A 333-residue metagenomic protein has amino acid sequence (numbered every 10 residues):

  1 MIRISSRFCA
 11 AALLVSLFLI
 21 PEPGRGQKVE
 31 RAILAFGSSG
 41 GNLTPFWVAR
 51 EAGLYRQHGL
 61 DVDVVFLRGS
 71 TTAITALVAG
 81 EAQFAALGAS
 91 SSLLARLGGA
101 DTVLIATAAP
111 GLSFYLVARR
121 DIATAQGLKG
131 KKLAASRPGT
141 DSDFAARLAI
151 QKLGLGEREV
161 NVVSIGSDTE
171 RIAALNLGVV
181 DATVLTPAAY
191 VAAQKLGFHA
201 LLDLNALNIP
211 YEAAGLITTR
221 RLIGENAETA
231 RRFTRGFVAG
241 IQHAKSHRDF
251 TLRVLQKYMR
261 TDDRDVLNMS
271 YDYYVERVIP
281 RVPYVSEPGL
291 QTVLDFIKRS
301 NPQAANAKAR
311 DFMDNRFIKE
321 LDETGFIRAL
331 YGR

Functional and structural regions predicted by a protein language model:
M1-A10: Bacterial N-terminal signal peptides that target proteins for export
C9-I20: Bacterial N-terminal signal peptides
E22-G26: Sec/Tat signal peptide C-region and signal peptidase I cleavage site
Q27-L177, D181-P187, H199-P210: Short, glycine-/small- and polar/acidic-enriched structural segments that line small-molecule recognition paths
S90-S91, T169-T261: Pocket-lining segment of extracytoplasmic ligand-binding domains
D141-G156, V160, G236-M269, D311-L321 (+1 more regions): Ligand-binding clefts/hinges and TM-proximal coupling segments of bilobed small-molecule sensing domains
G224-N306: Secondary-structure end/capping motifs
L294, K298-R333: Conserved C-terminal helix/tail region of periplasmic/extracytoplasmic solute-binding proteins
